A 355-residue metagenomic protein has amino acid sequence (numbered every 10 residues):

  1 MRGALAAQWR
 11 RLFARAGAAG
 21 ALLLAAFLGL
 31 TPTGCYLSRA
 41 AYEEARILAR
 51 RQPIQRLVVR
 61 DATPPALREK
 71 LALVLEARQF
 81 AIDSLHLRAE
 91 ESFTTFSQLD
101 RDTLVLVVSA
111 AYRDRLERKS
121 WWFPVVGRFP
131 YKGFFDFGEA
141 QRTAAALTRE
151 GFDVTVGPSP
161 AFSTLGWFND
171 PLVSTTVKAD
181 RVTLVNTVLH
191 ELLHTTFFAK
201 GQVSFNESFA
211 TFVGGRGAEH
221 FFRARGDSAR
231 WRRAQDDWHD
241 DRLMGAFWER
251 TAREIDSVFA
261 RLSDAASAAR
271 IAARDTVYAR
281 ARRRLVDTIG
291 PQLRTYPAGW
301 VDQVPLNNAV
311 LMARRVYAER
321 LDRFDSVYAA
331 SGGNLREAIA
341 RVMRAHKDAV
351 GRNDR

Functional and structural regions predicted by a protein language model:
G3-L5, L12-L23, F27-L99, R294-T295 (+1 more regions): N-terminal low-structure segments adjacent to metalloprotease catalytic domains across cellular compartments
Y36, I47, R51-I54, V182 (+2 more regions): Metalloprotease/metallohydrolase-associated module, dominated by Zn2+-dependent proteases
Y36-A41, D236-L243, V304-M312: A ubiquitous short alpha-helical element
L48, D61-L75, F134-G138, K178-T187 (+7 more regions): Soluble non-cytosolic domains of exported or imported proteins
V59-T63, E76-H86, L193-F197, G214-G226 (+6 more regions): Sec-exported extracytoplasmic/periplasmic mature domains
R68-L71, L75, A140-A144, V185-H190 (+9 more regions): Extracytoplasmic/secreted envelope proteins and their assembly/folding machinery, especially bacterial periplasmic
A77-D241: Acidic/His-rich structured neighborhood in mature extracellular/periplasmic domains
A246-R355: Pan-zinc metallopeptidase signature
